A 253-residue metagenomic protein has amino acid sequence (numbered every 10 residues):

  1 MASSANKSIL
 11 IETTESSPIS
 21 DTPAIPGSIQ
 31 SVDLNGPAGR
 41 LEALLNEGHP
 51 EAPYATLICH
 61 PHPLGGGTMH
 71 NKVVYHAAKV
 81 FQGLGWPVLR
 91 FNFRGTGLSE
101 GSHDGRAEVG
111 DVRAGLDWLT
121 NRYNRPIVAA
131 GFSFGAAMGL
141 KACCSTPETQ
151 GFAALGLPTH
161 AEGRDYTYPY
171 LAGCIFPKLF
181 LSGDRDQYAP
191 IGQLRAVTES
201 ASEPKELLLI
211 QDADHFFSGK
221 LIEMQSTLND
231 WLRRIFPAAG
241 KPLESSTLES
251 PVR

Functional and structural regions predicted by a protein language model:
A2-E51: N-terminal cap/lid segment of alpha/beta-hydrolase-fold proteins
L34-G36, R40-Y123: Serine-hydrolase catalytic machinery in alpha/beta-hydrolase-like enzymes
G131-G139: Gly/Ala-rich beta-loop-alpha elbow adjacent to hydrolase catalytic centers
A161, D184-A189, H215-F216: Acidic catalytic loop of the alpha/beta-hydrolase fold
G173-I175, L179-S182, D186: Short beta-strand/loop motif that positions the catalytic acidic residue of the alpha/beta-hydrolase fold
S200-F216: Catalytic histidine neighborhood in serine/cysteine hydrolases with alpha/beta-hydrolase-type architecture
A213-Q225: Catalytic histidine-centered segment of alpha/beta-hydrolase-like enzymes
